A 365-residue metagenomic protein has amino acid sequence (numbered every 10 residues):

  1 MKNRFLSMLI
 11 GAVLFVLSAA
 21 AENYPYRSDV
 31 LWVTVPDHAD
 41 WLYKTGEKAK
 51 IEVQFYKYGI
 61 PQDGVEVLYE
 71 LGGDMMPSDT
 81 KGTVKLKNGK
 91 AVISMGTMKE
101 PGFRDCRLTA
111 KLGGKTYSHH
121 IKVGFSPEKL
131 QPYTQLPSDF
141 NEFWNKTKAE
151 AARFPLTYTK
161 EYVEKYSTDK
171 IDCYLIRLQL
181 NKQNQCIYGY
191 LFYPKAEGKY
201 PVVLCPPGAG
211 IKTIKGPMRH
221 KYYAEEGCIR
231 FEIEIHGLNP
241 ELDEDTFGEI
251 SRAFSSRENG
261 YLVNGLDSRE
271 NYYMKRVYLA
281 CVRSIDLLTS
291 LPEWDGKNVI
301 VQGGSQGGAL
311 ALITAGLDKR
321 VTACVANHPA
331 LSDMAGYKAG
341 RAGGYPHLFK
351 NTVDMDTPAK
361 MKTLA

Functional and structural regions predicted by a protein language model:
E22-W32: Proline/serine/threonine-rich low-complexity linkers at boundaries of modular beta-sandwich domains
D37-W41, A151-E197: N-terminal cap/lid segment of alpha/beta-hydrolase-fold proteins
P101-G113: Short, aromatic- and glycine-rich surface loops/edge beta-strands on solvent-exposed regions
F125-T159: Low-complexity, Pro/Ser/Thr- and charge-rich linker/hinge segments at domain boundaries
G189-L191, K199-A209: Short beta-strand element of the alpha/beta-hydrolase
A209-L279, L287, G336-G344: Cap/lid segment of the alpha/beta-hydrolase catalytic domain
L242-T246, G308-M361: Hydrolase active-site cap/lid region
W294-G304: Alpha/beta-hydrolase fold nucleophile elbow
